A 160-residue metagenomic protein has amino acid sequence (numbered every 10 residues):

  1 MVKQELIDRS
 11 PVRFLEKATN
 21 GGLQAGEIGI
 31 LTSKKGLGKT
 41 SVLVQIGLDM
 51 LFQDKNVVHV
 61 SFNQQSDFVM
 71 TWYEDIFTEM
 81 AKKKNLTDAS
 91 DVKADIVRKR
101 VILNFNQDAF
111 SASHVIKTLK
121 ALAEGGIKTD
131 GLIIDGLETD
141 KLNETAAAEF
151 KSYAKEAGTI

Functional and structural regions predicted by a protein language model:
M1-K3: Charged, amphipathic alpha-helical linker segments immediately N-terminal to NTP-binding catalytic cores
R9-G22: Pre-Walker A adenine-sensing motif
G21-L23, D49-F52, A94-V97, A123-I127 (+1 more regions): Conserved catalytic network of the ASCE P-loop NTPase/AAA+ motor domain
Q24-G29, K55: Pre-Walker A (Motif I) flank of P-loop NTPase domains
K35: The conserved Walker
G38: Conserved glycine(s) of the Walker
S41-Q107: Conserved P-loop
R100-T159: Phosphate-binding/switch loop-helix module in NTP-utilizing enzymes
